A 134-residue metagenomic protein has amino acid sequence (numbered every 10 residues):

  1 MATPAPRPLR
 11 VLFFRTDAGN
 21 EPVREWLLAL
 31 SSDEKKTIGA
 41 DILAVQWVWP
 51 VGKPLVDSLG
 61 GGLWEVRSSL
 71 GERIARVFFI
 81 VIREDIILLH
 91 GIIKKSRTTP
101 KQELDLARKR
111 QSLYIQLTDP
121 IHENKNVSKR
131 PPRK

Functional and structural regions predicted by a protein language model:
M1-I74, R83-I86, I93-K134: Basic, Lys/Arg-enriched alpha-helical interface segments
